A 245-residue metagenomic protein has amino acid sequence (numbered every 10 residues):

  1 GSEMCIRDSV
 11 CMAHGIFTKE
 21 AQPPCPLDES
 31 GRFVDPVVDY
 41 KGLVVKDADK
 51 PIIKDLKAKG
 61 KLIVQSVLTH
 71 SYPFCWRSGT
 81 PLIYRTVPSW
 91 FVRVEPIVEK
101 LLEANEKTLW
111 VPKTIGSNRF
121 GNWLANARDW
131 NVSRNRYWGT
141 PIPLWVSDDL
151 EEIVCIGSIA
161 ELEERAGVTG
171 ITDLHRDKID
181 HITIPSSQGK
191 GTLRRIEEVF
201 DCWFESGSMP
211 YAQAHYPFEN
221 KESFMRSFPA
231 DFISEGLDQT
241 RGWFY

Functional and structural regions predicted by a protein language model:
S2-E3, R7-A160, V168-L174: Residue patterns forming the tRNA-binding/recognition surfaces of aminoacyl-tRNA synthetases and related DALR
F17-E20, P24-E29, R136-W138, V146-D148 (+1 more regions): Alpha-helical recognition segments enriched in aromatics with Gly/Pro capping that present substrate-recognition
